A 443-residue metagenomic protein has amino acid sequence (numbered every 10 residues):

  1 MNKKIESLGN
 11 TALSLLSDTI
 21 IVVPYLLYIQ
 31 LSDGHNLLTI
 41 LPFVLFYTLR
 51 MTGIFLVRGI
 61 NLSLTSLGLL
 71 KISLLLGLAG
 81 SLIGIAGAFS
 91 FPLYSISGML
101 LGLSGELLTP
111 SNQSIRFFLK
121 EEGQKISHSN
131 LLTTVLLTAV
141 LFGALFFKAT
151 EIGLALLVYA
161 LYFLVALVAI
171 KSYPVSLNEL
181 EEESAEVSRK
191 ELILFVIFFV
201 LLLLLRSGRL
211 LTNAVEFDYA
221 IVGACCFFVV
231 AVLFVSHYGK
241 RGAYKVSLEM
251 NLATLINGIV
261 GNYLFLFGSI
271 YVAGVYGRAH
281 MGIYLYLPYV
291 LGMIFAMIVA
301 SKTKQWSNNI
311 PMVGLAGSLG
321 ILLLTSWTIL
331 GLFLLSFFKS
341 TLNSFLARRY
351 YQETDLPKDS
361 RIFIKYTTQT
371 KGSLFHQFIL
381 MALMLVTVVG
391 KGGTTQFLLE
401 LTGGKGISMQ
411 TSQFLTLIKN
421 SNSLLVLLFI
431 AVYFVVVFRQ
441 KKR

Functional and structural regions predicted by a protein language model:
M1-M51, L201-Y219, K245-Y286: Helix-loop boundary and gating motifs at the non-cytosolic
Y47-F55, A224-S236, G282-K304: Transmembrane alpha-helices of Major Facilitator/SLC transporters
L75-F89, L145, G314-L332: C-terminal ends and interior cores of transmembrane alpha-helices in multi-pass membrane transporters/permeases
P92-L108, L255, I329-R349: Hydrophobic core of transmembrane alpha-helices in multi-pass small-molecule transporters, especially MFS/SLC-type
G105-K120, G268, S340-D359: Intracellular juxtamembrane helix-capping segments at the cytosolic ends of symmetry-related transmembrane helices
E122-Q124, N130-L132, F146-Y263, L427-R443: Intracellular loop-helix junctions on the cytosolic face of multi-pass helical membrane proteins
L145-L161, L211-V222, M384-L428: A membrane-interface helix-boundary motif in multi-pass transporters
D359-V389: A late C-terminal transmembrane helix in Major Facilitator Superfamily
